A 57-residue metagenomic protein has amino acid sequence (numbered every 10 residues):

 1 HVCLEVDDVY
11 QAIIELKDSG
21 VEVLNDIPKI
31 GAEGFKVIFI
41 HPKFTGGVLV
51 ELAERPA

Functional and structural regions predicted by a protein language model:
H1-L16: Vicinal oxygen chelate
I13-A57: Vicinal oxygen chelate
